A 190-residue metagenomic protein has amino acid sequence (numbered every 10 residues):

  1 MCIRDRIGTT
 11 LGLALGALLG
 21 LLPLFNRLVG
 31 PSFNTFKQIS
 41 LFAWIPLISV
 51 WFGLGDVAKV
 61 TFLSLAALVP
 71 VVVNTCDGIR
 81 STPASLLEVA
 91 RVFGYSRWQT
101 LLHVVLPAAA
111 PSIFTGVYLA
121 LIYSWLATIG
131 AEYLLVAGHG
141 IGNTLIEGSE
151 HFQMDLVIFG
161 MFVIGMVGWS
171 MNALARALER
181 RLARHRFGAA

Functional and structural regions predicted by a protein language model:
R4-F33: Transmembrane-helix boundary motif in ABC transporter permease subunits
R6, V60-T61, V157-I158, F162: Hydrophobic alpha-helical transmembrane segments
P23, R80, T115, I158-A190: C-terminal transmembrane helix and the adjacent membrane-cytosol boundary/short C-terminal tail of inner/organellar
P31, D56, G78-L86, A137-G138: Transmembrane helix boundary and interhelical loop/hinge segments in multi-pass membrane proteins
N34-P70, D77-G78: Generic hydrophobic transmembrane alpha-helix motif, especially the helices
T61, L65, R97-G130, I164 (+2 more regions): Transmembrane alpha-helices
N74-I113, L145: Short cytoplasmic-facing helical segments at TM-TM junctions of multi-pass membrane proteins
G138-S149: Short hydrophobic, aromatic-rich alpha-helical segments embedded in or entering the lipid bilayer of multi-pass
